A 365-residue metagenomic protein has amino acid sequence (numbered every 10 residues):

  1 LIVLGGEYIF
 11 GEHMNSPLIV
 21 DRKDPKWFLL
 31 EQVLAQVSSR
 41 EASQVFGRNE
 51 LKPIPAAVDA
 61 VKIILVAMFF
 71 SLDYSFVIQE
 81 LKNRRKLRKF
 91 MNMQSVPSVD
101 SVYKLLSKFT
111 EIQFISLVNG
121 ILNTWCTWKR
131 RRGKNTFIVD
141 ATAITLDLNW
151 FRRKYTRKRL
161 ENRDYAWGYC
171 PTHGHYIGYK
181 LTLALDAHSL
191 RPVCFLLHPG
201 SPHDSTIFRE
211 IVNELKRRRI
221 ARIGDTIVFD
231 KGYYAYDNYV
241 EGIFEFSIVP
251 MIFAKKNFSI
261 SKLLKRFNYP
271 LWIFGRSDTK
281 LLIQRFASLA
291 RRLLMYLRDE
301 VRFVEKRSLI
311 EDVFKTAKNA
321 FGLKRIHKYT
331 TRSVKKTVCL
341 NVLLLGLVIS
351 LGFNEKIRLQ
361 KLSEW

Functional and structural regions predicted by a protein language model:
I2-G6, G11, I54-D59: Double-stranded DNA-binding cores of transcription factors and transposases
D21-F69: Basic, short loop/linker segments at the boundary and entry of helix-turn-helix/winged-helix-like folds
E31, L81, N268-T331: Short amphipathic alpha-helical "interface-anchor" segments enriched in bulky aromatics
K52, V58, F69, E111 (+2 more regions): Polybasic low-complexity intrinsically disordered regions
K52-G120: Short, positively charged, Gly/Tyr-enriched micro-motifs that form contact patches at catalytic or ligand/partner
T206, S259-F267: Short, charged, surface-exposed secondary-structure boundary motifs
T330-V342: Membrane-interface transmembrane-helix boundary segments in multi-pass integral membrane proteins
